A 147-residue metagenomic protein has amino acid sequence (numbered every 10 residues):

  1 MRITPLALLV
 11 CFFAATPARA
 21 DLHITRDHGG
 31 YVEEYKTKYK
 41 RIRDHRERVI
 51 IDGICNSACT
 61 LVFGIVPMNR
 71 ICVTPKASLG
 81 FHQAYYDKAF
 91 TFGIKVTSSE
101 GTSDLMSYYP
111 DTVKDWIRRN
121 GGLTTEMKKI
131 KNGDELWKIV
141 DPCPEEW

Functional and structural regions predicted by a protein language model:
M1-T4: Positively charged n-region of N-terminal signal peptides that target proteins for export
A7-F12: Bacterial N-terminal signal peptides
T16-A20: Sec/Tat signal peptide C-region and signal peptidase I cleavage site
H23-I24, E33, T37-I50, F90-W147: Charged, glycine-interspersed solvent-exposed loop segments at helix/strand-loop junctions that cap or gate access
R26-Y35, I51-L61: Gly/Ser-rich catalytic serine loop of serine hydrolases
D44-R46, C55-A58, V66, T74-K76: Extracytoplasmic
I50-D52, V62, S78-Q83: Soluble periplasmic/extracytoplasmic beta-strand elements of cell-envelope proteins
P67-D87, E145-W147: Gly/Pro- and small hydrophobic-enriched strand-loop and loop-to-helix capping segments that sit at the rims
